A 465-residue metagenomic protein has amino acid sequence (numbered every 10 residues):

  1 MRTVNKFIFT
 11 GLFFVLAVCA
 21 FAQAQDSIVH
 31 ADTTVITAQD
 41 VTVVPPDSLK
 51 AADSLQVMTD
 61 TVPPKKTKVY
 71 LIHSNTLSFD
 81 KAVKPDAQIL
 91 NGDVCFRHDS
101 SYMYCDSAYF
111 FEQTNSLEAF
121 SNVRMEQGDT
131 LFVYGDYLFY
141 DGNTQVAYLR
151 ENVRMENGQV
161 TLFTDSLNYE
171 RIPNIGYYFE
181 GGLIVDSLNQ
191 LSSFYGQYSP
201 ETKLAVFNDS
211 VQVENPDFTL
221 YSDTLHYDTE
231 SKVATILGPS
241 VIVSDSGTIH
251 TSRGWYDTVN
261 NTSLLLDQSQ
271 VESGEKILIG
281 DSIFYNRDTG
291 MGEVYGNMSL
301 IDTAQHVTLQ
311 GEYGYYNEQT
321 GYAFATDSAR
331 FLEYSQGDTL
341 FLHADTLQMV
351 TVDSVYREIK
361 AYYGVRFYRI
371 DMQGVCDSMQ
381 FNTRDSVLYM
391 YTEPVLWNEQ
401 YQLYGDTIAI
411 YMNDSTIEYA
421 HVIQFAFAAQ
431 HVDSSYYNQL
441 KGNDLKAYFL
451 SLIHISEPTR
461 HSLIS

Functional and structural regions predicted by a protein language model:
M1-T33: Bacterial Sec-dependent N-terminal signal peptides
Q23-L452, S456-T459: N-terminal amphipathic/hydrophobic interface segments
H461-S465: N-terminal low-complexity segments that are often proline-rich with Ser/Thr-Pro
